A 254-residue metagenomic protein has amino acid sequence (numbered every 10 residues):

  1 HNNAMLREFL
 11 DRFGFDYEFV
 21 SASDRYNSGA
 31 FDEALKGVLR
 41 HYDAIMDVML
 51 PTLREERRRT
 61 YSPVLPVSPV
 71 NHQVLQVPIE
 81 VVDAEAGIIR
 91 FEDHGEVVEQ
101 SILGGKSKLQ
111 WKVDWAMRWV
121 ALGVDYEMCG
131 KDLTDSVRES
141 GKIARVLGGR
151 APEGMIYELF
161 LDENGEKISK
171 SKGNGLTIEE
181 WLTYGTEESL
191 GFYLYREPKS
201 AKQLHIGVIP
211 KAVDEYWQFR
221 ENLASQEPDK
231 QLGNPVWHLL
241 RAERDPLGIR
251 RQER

Functional and structural regions predicted by a protein language model:
H1, L6-F9, F13: A glycine-rich helix N-cap at a beta->alpha junction
A4, G29-E33, E188: Generic alpha-helical secondary structure signal
D11-K172, I178: Active-site cores that bind ATP or allylic diphosphates and position pyrophosphate for catalysis
V137, E158-R254: Catalytic adenosine-cofactor/nucleotide-binding cores of aminoacyl-tRNA synthetases and other
